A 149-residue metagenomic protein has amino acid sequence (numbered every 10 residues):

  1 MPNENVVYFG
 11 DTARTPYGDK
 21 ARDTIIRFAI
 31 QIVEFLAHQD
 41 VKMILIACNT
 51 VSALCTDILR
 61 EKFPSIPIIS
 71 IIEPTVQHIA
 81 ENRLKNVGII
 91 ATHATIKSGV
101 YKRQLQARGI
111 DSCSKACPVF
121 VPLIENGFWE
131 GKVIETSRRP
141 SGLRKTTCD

Functional and structural regions predicted by a protein language model:
M1-D149: Non-catalytic structural scaffold of enzyme domains
